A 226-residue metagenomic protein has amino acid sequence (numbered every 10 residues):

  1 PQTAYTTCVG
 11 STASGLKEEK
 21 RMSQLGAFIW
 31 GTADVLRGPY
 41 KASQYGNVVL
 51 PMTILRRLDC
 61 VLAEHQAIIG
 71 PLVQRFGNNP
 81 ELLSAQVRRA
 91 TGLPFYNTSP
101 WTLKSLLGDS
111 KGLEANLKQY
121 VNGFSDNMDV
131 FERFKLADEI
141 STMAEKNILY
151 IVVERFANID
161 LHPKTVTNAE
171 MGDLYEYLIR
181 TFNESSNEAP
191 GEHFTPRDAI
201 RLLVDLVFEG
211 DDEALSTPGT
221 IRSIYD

Functional and structural regions predicted by a protein language model:
P1-D212: Non-catalytic, mostly N-terminal accessory regions of nucleic-acid modification and defense proteins
E213-D226: Conserved class I S-adenosyl-L-methionine
